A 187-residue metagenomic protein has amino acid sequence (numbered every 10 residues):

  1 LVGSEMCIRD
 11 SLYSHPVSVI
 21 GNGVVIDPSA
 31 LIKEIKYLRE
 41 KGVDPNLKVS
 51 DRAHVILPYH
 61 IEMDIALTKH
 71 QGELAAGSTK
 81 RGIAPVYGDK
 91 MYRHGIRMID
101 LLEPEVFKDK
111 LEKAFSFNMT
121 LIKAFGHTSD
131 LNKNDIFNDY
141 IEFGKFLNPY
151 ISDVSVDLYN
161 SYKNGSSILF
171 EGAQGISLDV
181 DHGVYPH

Functional and structural regions predicted by a protein language model:
L1-I8: Short, small-residue-biased leader/transition segments that mark boundaries at the very start of proteins
C7, A53, V86, A173-Q174 (+1 more regions): Anionic group-transfer/hydrolysis microenvironments
R9-N22: Glycine-/proline-rich flexible loop or hinge segments
S14, P58-Y59, D89-M91, S177-V180 (+1 more regions): Short helix/loop capping segments that flank catalytic or ligand/cofactor-binding pockets
V17-V19, A75-G77, V180-Y185: A short glycine/serine-rich beta->alpha loop
L31, I35-D157, S161, I168: Internal alpha/beta core interface subdomains
K163-H187: Acidic, glycine-rich loop-and-beta core segments that form the ion-binding/anion-interacting portion of active sites
